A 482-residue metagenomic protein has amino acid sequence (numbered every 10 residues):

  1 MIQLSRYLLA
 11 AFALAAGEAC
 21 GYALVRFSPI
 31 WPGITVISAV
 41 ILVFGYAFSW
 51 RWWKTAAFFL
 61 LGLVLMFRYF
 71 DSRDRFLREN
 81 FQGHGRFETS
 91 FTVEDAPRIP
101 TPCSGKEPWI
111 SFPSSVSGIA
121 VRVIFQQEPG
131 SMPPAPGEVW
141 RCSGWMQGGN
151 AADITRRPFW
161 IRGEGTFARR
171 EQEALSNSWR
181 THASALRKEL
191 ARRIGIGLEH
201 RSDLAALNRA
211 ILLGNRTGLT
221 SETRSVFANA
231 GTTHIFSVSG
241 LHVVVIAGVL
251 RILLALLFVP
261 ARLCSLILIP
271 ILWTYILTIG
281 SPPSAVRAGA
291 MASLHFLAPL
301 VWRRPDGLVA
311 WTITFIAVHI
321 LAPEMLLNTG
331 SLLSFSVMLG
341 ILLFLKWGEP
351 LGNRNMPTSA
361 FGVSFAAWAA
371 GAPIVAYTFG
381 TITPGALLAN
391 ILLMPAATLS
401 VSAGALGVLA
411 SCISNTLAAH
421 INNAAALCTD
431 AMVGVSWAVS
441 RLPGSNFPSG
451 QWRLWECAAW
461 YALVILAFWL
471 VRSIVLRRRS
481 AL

Functional and structural regions predicted by a protein language model:
M1-N80, I154-G163, H182, R287: N-terminal leader/targeting segments
I2-L4, Y46-K54, A255-L263, P299-V309 (+1 more regions): Membrane-helix interface "capping/anchor" motifs
I2-Y7, F12, P158-G289, F296-L297 (+2 more regions): Aromatic-rich juxtamembrane segments at the membrane interface
L14-A15, S281-L463, W469-R477: Internal transmembrane alpha-helical bundles of multi-pass membrane proteins
P29-I34, F48-F58, P260-L263, R354-F361 (+1 more regions): Membrane-interfacial entry segments at the cytosolic side of transmembrane helices
I34-V40, V238-R251, E456-A467: Hydrophobic alpha-helical transmembrane segments
F58-H234, P448: Membrane-interface helix/helix-cap signal primarily in integral membrane proteins
F59-L60, I267-L272, W311-F315: Central hydrophobic cores of alpha-helical transmembrane segments in multi-pass integral membrane proteins
